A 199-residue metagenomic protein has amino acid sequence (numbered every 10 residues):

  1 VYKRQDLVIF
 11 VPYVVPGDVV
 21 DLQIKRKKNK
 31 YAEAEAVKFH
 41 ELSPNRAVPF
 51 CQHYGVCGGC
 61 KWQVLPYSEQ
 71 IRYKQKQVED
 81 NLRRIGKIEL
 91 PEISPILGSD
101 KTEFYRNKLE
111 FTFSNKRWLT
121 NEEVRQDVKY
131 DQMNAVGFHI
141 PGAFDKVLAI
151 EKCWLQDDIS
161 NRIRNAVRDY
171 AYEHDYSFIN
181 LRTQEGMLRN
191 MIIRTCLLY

Functional and structural regions predicted by a protein language model:
K3-L198: Accessory RNA-recognition modules of RNA-modification enzymes
